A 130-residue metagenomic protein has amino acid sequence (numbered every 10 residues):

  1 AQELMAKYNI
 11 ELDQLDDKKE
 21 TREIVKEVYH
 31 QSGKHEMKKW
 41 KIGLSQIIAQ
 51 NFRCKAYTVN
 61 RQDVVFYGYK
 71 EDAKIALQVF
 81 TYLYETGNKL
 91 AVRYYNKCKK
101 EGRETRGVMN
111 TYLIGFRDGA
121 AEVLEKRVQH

Functional and structural regions predicted by a protein language model:
A1-Q2: Basic, Lys/Arg-rich alpha-helical nucleic-acid-recognition elements, primarily the DNA-binding modules of transcription
A6-Q129: Long, charge-patterned amphipathic interaction tracts in eukaryotic proteins
